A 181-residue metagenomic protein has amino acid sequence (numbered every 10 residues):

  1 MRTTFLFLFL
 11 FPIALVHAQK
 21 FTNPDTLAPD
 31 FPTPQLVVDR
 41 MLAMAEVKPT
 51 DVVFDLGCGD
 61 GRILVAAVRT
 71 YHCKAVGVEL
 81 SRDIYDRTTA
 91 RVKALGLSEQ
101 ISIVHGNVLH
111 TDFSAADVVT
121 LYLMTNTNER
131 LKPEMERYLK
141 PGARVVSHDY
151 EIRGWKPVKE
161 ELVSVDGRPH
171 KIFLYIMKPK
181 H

Functional and structural regions predicted by a protein language model:
F9-H17: Hydrophobic h-region of N-terminal signal peptides that target proteins for export in Gram-negative bacteria
H17-K48: Class I SAM-dependent transferase core
T50-G59: Conserved class I S-adenosyl-L-methionine
G61-V65: Glycine-rich SAM-binding Motif I of class I
K74-E79: Conserved SAM-binding motif I beta-strand of class I
Y85-A115: S-adenosyl-L-methionine
S114-R130: A short SAM/SAH-binding and catalytic strip from SAM-dependent methyltransferases
N126-H181: C-terminal substrate-binding/active-site "lid" region of AdoMet-derived donor-dependent transferases
